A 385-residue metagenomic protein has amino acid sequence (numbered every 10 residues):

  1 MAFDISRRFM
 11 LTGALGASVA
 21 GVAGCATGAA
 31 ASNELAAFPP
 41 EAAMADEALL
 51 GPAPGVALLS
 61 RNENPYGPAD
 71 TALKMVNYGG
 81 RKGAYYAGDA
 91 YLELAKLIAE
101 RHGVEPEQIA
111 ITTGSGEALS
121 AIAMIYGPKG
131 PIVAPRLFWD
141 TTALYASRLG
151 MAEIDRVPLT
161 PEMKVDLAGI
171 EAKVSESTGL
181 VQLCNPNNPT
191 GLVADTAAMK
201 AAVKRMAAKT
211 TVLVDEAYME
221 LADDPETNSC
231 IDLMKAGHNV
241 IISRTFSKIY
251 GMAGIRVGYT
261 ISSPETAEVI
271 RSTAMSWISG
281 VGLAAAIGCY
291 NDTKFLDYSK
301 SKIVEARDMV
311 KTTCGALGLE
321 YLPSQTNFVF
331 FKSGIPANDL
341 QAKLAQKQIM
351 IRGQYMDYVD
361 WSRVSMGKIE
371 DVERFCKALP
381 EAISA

Functional and structural regions predicted by a protein language model:
M1-S18: N-terminal secretory signal peptides and thylakoid transit peptides that target proteins across membranes
C25-Y85: N-terminal "arm"/small-domain region of PLP-dependent enzymes with the aminotransferase-like
E93-P131: Phosphate-binding glycine-rich loop
I125-Y145: Conserved PLP-anchoring active-site segment centered on the Schiff-base-forming lysine
L159-P161, V304, A316-K347: Conserved PLP-binding catalytic core of the aspartate aminotransferase-like
L167-V174, P189-V212, E216-I249: Active-site pre-lysine segment of PLP-dependent enzymes
N239-G315, L319-L322: PLP-dependent aminotransferase class I/II
Q346-K347, Y355-A385: PLP-dependent enzyme catalytic core of the Aspartate aminotransferase-like
